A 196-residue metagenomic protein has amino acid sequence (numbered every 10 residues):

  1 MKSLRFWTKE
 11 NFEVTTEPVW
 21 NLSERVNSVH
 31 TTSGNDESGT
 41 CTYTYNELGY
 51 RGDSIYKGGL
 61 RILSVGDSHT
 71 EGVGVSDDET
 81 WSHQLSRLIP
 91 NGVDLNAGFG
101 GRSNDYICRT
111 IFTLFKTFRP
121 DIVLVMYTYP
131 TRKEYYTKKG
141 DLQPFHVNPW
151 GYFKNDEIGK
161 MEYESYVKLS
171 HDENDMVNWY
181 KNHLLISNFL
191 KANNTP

Functional and structural regions predicted by a protein language model:
M1-L63, T117-D121, M126-Y129, E134-D172 (+3 more regions): N-terminal secretory targeting modules
T42-D105, T110-F115: Serine-esterase "nucleophile elbow" of acetyl-processing enzymes
V73, D77, H171, V177-N178: Residues that cap or flank secondary-structure elements
E79, H83, D105, V177-L184 (+1 more regions): A structural signal for well-ordered alpha-helical segments within the folded catalytic domains of diverse enzymes
N91, N194-P196: A generic structural signal for alpha->beta connector loops
A97-G101, N178, P196: Acidic carboxylate-rich catalytic motifs and surrounding loops in phosphoryl-/glycosyl-chemistry enzymes
